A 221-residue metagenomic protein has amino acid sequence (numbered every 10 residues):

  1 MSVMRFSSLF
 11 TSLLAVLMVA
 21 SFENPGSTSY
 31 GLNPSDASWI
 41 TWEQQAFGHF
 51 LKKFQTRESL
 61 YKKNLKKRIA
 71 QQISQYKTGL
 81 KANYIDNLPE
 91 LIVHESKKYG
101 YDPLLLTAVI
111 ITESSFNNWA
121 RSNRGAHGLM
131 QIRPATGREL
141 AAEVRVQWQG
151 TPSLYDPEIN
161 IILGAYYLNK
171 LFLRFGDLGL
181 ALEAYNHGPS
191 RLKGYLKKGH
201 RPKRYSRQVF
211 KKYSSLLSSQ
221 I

Functional and structural regions predicted by a protein language model:
M1-T11: Bacterial N-terminal signal peptides that target proteins for export
T11-S21: Bacterial N-terminal signal peptides
G26-A70: Small-residue-centered hinge/linker elements
L51-I221: Catalytic glycan-binding domains that act on GlcNAc-containing polysaccharides
